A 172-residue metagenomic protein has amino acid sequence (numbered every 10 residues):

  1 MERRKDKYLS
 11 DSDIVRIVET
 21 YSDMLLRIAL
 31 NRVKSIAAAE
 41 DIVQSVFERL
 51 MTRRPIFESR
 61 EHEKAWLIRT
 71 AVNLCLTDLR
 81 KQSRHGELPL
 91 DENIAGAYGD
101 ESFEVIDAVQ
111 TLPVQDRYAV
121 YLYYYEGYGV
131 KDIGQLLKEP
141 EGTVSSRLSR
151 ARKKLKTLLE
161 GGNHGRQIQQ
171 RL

Functional and structural regions predicted by a protein language model:
M1-I14, P89, Q135-K138, K153-L172: C-terminal edge and immediately downstream basic/flexible tail or linker adjoining helix-turn-helix-like DNA-binding
E2-R27, E40, M51: A short, charge-rich alpha-helical start-of-domain segment used by transcription regulators
K7, K34, S45-H62, K81-S83: Sigma70-family region 2
R27, D41-E48, T52, E61-N73: Structural recognition of an alpha-helix C-terminal capping motif at a helix-to-coil junction
S35, G129, K138-T143: Helix-turn-helix DNA-binding motif, specifically the short coil turn and the N-cap/start of the second
E58, R69-L88, R150: Arg/Lys-rich amphipathic alpha helix in sigma70-family domain 2
T77-D100, G165-I168: Short, basic/polar amphipathic helix motif occurring as a linker/hinge flanking DNA-binding modules in transcription
A119-Y123: A short pre-motif secondary-structure segment
